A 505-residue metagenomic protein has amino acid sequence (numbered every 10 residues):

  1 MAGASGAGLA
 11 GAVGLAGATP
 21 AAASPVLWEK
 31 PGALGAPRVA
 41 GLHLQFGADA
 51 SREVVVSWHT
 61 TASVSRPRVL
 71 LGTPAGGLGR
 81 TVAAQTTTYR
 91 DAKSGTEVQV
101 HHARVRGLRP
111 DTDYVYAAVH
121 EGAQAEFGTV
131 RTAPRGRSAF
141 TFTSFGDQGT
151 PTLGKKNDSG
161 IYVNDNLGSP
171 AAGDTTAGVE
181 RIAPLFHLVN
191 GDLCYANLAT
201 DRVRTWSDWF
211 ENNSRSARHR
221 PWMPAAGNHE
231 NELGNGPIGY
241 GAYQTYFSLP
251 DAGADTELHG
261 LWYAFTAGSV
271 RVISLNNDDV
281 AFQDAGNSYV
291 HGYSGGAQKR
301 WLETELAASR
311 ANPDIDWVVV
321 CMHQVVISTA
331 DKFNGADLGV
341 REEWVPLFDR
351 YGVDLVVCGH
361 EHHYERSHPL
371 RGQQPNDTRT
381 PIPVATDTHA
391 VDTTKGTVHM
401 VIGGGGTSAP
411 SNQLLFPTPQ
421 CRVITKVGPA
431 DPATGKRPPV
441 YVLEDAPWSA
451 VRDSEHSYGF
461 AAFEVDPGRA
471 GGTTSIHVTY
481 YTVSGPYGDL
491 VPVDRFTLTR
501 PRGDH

Functional and structural regions predicted by a protein language model:
M1-A21: N-terminal export signals
S24-R68, T73-R80, Q85-R90, E97-V100 (+9 more regions): Metal-dependent phosphoesterase/phosphodiesterase active-site architecture
V105-D113: Surface-exposed, short loops/turns at beta-strand junctions within beta-sandwich domains
A123-A196: An acidic-aromatic substrate-binding cleft motif
S169-L233, R350: Core catalytic region of metal-dependent phosphoesterases/phosphodiesterases, especially metallo-beta-lactamase-like
C194-E211, N231-T245, A330-D337, R366-Q373: Metal-dependent catalytic neighborhoods of phosphoester/phosphodiester hydrolases
F210-N213, R220-P221, G339-G359, H363: Catalytic-core region of carbohydrate-active enzymes that cleave or remodel glycosidic bonds
